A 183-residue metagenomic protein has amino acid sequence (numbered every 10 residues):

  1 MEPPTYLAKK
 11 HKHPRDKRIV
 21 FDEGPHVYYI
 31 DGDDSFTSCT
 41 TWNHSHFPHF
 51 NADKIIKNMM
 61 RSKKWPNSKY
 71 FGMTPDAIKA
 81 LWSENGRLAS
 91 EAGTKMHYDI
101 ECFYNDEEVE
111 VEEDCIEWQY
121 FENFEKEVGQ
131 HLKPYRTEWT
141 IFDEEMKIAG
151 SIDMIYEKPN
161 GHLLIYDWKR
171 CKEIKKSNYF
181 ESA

Functional and structural regions predicted by a protein language model:
M1-A149: Metal-dependent nuclease catalytic cores that hydrolyze phosphodiester bonds in DNA/RNA, characterized by
Y135-A183: Mg2+/Mn2+-dependent nuclease catalytic core
